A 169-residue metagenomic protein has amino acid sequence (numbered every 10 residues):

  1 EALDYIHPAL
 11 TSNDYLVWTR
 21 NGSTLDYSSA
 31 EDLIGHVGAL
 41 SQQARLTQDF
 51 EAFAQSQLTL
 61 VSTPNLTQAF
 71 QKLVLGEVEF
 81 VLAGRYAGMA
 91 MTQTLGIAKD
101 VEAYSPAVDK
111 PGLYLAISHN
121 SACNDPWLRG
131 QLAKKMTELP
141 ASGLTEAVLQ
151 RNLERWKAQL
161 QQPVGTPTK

Functional and structural regions predicted by a protein language model:
E1, E51, E79-D100, S105-D109: A ligand-binding cleft/hinge motif common to bilobed small-molecule-binding domains
E1-L33, Q43-L46, S105-A107: Acidic, polar ligand-binding/catalytic clefts
P8-L10, E31-I34, S41-N65, F70 (+1 more regions): Ligand-binding cleft/hinge of the Venus flytrap
T11-L16, I97-A133, W156-G165: Periplasmic-binding protein-like
D14, A30, T47, T67-F70 (+5 more regions): Extracytoplasmic/secreted envelope proteins and their assembly/folding machinery, especially bacterial periplasmic
S23, I34-V37, I117-R155: Extended ligand-binding regions for polar small-molecule ligands
A39, Q43, S62-L66, V81 (+3 more regions): Solvent-exposed, acidic/flexible segments
A44-V61, K99-D100, K134-K169: Ligand-binding clefts/hinges and TM-proximal coupling segments of bilobed small-molecule sensing domains
